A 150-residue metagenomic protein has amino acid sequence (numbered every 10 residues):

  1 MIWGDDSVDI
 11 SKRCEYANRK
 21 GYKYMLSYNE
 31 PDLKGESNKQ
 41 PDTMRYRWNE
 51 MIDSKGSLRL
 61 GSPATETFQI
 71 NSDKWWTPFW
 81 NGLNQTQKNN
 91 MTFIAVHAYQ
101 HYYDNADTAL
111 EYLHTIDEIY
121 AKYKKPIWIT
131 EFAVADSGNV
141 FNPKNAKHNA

Functional and structural regions predicted by a protein language model:
M1-M25, D42-R45, E50: N-terminal carbohydrate-binding/catalytic regions of secreted carbohydrate-active enzymes
S7-R19, S72-Q85, K147-A150: Short, acidic/polar
A17-P41, R59-Q69, N89-Y102, I129: Active-site groove signature of glycoside hydrolases
K23, N29, W76-L110, H114-D117 (+1 more regions): Aromatic- and acid-rich polysaccharide-binding/catalytic face of secreted or lumenal carbohydrate-active enzymes
S37-Q40, N71-S72, D104-D107, G138-H148: Short, flexible/disordered intra-domain loops and linkers
P41-R47, W75-P78, T108-T115, N145-A150: Charged helix-capping and loop-helix junction motifs
M44-G61, N90, Y120-I127: Active-site neighborhood of glycoside hydrolase catalytic domains
S62, E66-Q69, A121-A150: Active-site clefts of carbohydrate-active enzymes
